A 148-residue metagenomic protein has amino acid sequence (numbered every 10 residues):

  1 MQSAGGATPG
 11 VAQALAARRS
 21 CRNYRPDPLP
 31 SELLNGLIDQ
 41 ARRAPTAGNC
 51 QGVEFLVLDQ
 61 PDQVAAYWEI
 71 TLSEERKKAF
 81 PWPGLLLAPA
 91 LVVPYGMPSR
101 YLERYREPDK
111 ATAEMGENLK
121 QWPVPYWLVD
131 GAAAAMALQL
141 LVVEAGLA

Functional and structural regions predicted by a protein language model:
M1-A148: Acidic, surface-exposed loops and disordered segments
